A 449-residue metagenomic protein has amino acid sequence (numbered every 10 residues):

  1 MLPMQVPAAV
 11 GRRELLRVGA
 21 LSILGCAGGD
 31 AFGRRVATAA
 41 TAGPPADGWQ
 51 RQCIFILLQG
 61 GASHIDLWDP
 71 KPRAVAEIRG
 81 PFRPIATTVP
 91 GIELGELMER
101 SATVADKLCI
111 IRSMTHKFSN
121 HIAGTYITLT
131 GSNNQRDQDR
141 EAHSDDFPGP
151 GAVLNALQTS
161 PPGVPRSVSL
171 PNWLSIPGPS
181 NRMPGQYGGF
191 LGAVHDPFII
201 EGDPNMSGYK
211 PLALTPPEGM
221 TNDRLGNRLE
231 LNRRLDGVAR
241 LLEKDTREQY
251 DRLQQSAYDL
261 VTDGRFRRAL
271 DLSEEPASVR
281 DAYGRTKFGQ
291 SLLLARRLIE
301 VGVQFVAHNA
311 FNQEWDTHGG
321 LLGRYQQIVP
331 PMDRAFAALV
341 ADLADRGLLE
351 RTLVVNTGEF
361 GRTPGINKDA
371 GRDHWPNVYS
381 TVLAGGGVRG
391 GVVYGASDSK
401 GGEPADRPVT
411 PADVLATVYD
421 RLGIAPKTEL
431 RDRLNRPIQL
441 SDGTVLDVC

Functional and structural regions predicted by a protein language model:
M1-C449: Ligand-binding pockets and gating/stacking loops
